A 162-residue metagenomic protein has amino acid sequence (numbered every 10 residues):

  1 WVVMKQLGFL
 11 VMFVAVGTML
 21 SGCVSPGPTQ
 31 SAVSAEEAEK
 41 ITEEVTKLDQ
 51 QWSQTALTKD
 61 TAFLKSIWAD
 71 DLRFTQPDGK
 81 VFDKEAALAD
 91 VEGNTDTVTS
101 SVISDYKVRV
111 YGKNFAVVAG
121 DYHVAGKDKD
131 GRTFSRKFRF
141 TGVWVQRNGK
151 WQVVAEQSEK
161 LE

Functional and structural regions predicted by a protein language model:
W1-V11: Bacterial N-terminal signal peptides that target proteins for export
L10-S21: Bacterial N-terminal signal peptides
C23-D70: Short, low-complexity N-terminal intrinsically disordered segments enriched in polar/charged residues
V24-P28, K137-E162: Short beta-strand edge/turn micro-motifs at domain boundaries
E39-E43, D60-N114, D121, F134-R136: A solvent-exposed, acidic/Ser-Thr-rich amphipathic alpha-helical stretch
Q76, D128, Q146: Acidic surface patches and DE-rich sequence motifs
V108-A116, R132, W144-K150: A short, structured loop/turn motif at beta-sheet edges
G120-K127: Generic short beta-strand segments
